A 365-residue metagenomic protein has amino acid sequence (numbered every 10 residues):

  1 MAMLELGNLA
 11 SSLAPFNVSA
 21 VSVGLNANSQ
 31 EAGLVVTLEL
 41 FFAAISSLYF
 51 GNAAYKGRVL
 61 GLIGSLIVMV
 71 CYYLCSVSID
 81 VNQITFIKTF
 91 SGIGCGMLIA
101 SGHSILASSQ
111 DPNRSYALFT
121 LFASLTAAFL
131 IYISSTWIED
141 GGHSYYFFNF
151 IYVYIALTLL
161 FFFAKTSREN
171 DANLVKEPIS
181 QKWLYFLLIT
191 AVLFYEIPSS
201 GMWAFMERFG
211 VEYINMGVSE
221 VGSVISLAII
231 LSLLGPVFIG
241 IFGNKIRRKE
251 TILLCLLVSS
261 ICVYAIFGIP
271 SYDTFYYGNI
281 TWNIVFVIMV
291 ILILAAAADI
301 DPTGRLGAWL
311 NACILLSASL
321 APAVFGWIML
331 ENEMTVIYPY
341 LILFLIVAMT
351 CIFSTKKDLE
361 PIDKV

Functional and structural regions predicted by a protein language model:
A14-P15, W183-S226: Extracytoplasmic gate region of multi-pass secondary transporters
I45-R58, G235-R247, M329: Helix-to-loop junctions at the C-terminal end of transmembrane segments in multipass secondary transporters
V59-L74, E250-A265, I342: Structural signature of the two symmetry-related core transmembrane helices
Q83-M97, L193, T274-I288: Hydrophobic core of transmembrane alpha-helices in multi-pass small-molecule transporters, especially MFS/SLC-type
G96-Q110, V287-D301: Intracellular juxtamembrane helix-capping segments at the cytosolic ends of symmetry-related transmembrane helices
S109, S115-K165: Helix-loop-helix hairpin linking two adjacent transmembrane segments in secondary transporters
I246-I293: C-terminal transmembrane helical hairpin of 12-TM major facilitator-type secondary transporters
I300-M334, L341: A late C-terminal transmembrane helix in Major Facilitator Superfamily
